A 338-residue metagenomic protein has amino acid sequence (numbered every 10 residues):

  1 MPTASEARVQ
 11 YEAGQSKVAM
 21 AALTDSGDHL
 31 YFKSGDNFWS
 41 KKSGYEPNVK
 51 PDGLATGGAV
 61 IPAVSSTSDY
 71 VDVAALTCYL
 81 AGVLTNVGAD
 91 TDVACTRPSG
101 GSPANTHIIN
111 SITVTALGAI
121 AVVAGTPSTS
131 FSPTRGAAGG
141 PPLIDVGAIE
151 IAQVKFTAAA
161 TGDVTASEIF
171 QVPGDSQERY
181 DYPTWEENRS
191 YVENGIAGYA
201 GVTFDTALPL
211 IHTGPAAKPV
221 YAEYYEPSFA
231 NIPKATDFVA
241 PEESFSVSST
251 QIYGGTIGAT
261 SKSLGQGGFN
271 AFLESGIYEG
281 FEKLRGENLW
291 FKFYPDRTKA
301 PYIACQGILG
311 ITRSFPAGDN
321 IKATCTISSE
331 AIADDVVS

Functional and structural regions predicted by a protein language model:
M1-P2, V220, I332-S338: Viral virion structural and adsorption modules
P2-E226: Beta-strand-rich solenoidal segments
D72-L80, T106-T113, G254-S275: Beta-rich globular "head" domains
N86-P98, L264-G280: Charged, amphipathic alpha-helical segments
I109-T113, N270-I308: Short, acidic/charged, Gly/Pro-enriched secondary-structure junctions
N110, A152, G267, C305-G307 (+1 more regions): Hydrophobic residues positioned within well-ordered beta-strands of beta-sheet architectures
N194, G198, P215-N270, Q306-I321: Solvent-exposed edge beta-strands and adjacent loop segments that serve as assembly or binding interfaces
F293-V337: Short beta-strand and beta-hairpin "edge-sheet" elements
